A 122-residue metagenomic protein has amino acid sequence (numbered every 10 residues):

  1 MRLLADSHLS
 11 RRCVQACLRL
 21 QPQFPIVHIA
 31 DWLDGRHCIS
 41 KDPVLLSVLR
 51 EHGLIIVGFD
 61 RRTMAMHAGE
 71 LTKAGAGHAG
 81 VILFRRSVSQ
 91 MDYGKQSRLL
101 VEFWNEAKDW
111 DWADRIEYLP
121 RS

Functional and structural regions predicted by a protein language model:
M1-A30, R36-I39, P43, M66-S122: Acidic, PIN/NYN-like endoribonuclease modules and their adjacent C-terminal/linker elements
D42, V48-G69: Acidic, metal-binding active-site segment of PIN/NYN-like and related structure-specific nucleases
